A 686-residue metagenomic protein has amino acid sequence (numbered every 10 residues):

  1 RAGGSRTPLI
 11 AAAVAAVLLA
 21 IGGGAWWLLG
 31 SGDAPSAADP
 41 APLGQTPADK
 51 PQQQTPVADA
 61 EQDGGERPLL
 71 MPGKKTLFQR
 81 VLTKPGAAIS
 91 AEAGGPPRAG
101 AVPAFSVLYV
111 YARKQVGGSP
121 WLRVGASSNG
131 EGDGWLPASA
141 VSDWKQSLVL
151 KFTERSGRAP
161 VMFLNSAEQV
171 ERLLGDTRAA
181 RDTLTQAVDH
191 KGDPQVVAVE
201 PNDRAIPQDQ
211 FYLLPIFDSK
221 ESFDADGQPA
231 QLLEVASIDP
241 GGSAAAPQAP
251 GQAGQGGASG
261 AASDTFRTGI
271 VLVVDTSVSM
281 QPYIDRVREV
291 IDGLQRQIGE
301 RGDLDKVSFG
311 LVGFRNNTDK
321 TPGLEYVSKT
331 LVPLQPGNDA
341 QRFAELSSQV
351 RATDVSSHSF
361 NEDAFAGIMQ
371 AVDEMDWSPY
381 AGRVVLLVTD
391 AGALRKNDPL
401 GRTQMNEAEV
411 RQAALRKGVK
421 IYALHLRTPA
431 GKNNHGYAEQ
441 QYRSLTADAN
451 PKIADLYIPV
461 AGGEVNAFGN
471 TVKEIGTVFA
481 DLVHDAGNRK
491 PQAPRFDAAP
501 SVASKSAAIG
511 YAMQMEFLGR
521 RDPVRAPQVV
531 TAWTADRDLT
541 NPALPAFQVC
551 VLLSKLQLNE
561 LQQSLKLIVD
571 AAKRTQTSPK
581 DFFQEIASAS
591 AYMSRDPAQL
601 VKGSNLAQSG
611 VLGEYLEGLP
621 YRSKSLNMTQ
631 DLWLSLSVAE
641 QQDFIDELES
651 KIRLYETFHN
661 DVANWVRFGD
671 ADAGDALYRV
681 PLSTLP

Functional and structural regions predicted by a protein language model:
A2, D33-R67: Juxtamembrane proline-rich low-complexity "stalk" or linker regions positioned immediately after a signal peptide
A2-A11, L28-D33: Short, low-complexity patches enriched in S/T/P/G
G44, V57, R98-S139, Q186-G241: SH3/SH3-like beta-barrel superfamily modules
I206-V271, S277-D285, Q297-E300: Acidic, polar low-complexity linker/tail segments
D264-P333, I368, V384-V388, L424: Von Willebrand factor
T268, L304-G310, W377-V385, G392 (+2 more regions): Loop/turn elements at helix/coil->beta-strand transitions in domains of secreted/extracellular proteins
K329-R383, A393, R427, K432: Von Willebrand factor
Q412, R427-P686: P/S/T/G-enriched low-complexity
